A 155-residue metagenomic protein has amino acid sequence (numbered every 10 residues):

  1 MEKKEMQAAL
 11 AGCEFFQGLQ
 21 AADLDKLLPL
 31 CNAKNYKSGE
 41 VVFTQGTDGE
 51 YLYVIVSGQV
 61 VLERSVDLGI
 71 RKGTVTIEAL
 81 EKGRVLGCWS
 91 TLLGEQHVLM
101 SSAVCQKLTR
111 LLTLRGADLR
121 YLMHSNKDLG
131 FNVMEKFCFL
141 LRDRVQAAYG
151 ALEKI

Functional and structural regions predicted by a protein language model:
M1-A33: Cyclic nucleotide-binding regulatory module and flanking cytosolic helices
A8, F16, L52, I77-E78 (+1 more regions): A residue-level structural signature of the nucleotidyltransferase/glycosyltransferase Rossmann-like core
P29, I55, V104-Q106: A short, compositionally biased micro-patch
C31, G49-E50, V75: Short loop/turn microsegments at loop-to-beta-strand junctions
G39, E50-D67, K82-R84: Glycine- and acidic-residue-biased ligand/ion/polar-headgroup-sensing regions
V42-T47: Short phosphate-coordinating micro-motif centered on Lys-Gly-acidic
T76-V133: Cyclic-nucleotide recognition modules
Q106, L129-I155: Polybasic "coupling" helices that flank or enter modular domains
